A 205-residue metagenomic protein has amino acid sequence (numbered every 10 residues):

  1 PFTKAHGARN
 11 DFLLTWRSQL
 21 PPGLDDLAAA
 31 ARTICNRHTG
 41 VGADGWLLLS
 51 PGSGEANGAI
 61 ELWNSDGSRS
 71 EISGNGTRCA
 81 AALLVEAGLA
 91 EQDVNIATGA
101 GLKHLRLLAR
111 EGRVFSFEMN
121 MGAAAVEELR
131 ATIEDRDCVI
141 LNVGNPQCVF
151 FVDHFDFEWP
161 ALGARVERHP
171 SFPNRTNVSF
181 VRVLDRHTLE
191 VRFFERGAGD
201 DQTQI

Functional and structural regions predicted by a protein language model:
P1-R113, V149-I205: A glycine-rich beta-to-alpha transition motif near the start of alpha/beta enzyme domains, typified by
L49, R130-I133: Alpha-helix C-terminal capping segments
R113-M121: Short, solvent-exposed secondary-structure boundary/capping segments
A125-L129: Short, charged/polar, Gly/Pro-enriched secondary-structure boundary elements
T132-W159: Internal active-site segments that recognize and position negatively charged phosphoryl groups and nucleotide moieties
